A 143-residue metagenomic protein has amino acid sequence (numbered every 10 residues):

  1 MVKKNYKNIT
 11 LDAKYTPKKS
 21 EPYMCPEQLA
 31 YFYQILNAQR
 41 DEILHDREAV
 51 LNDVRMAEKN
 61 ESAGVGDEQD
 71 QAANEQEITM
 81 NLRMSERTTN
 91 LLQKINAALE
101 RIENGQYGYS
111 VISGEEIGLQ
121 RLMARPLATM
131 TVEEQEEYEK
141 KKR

Functional and structural regions predicted by a protein language model:
M1-N104: Interaction interfaces in information-processing and related assembly proteins
L36, G114, Q135: Cys/His-coordinated zinc-binding microdomains
T89, Y107, A128: Residues immediately within or flanking Cys/His clusters that coordinate Zn2+ in small zinc-binding modules
E100, I117-G118, E139: Short functional micro-motifs and their immediate structural scaffolds
S110-G114, T131: Short cysteine-rich clusters marking metal-coordination/redox-active sites
Q120-R125: Short Cys/His-rich "knuckle" micro-motifs
A128-Q135: Cysteine-rich micro-motifs
E136-R143: Short Fe-S-cluster ligation motifs
